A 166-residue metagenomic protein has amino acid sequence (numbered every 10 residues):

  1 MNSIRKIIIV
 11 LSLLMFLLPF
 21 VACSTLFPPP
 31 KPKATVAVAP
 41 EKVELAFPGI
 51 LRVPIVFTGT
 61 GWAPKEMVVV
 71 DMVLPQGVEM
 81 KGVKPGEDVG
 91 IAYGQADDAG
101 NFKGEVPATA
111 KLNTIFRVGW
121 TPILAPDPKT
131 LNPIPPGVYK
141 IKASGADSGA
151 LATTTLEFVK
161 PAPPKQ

Functional and structural regions predicted by a protein language model:
M1-L11: Bacterial N-terminal signal peptides that target proteins for export
V10-F20: Bacterial N-terminal signal peptides
C23-Q166: Extracytoplasmic/secretory-pathway segments with low complexity and glycosylation-like composition
